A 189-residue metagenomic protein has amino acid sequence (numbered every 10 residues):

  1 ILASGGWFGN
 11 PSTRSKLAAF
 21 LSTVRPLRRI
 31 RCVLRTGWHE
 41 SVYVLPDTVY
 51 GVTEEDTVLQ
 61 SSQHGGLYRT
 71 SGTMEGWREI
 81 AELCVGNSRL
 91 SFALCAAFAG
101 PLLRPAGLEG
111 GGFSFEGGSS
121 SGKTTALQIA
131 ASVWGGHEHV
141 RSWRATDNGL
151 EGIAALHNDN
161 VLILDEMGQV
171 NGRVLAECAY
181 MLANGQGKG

Functional and structural regions predicted by a protein language model:
I1-C84, G152, H157: Conserved glycine-centered beta->alpha loop in an early N-terminal alpha/beta scaffold
R14, M74-W77, L127, G172 (+1 more regions): Alpha-helix initiation and N-capping motif
T23, G107, I163: Loop-rich catalytic cores of soluble enzymes, especially ATP-dependent carboxylate-amine ligases and other
V44, S114, L162-I163: Structured core elements
Y50, S120, M167-Q169: Short, glycine-/Ser/Thr-/acidic-enriched flexible segments
V52-H137: P-loop NTPase catalytic core of nucleic-acid-dependent motor ATPases
A126-L175: AAA+/P-loop NTPase substrate/partner-engagement loops
A176-G189: Conserved catalytic/switch belt of AAA+ P-loop NTPases
